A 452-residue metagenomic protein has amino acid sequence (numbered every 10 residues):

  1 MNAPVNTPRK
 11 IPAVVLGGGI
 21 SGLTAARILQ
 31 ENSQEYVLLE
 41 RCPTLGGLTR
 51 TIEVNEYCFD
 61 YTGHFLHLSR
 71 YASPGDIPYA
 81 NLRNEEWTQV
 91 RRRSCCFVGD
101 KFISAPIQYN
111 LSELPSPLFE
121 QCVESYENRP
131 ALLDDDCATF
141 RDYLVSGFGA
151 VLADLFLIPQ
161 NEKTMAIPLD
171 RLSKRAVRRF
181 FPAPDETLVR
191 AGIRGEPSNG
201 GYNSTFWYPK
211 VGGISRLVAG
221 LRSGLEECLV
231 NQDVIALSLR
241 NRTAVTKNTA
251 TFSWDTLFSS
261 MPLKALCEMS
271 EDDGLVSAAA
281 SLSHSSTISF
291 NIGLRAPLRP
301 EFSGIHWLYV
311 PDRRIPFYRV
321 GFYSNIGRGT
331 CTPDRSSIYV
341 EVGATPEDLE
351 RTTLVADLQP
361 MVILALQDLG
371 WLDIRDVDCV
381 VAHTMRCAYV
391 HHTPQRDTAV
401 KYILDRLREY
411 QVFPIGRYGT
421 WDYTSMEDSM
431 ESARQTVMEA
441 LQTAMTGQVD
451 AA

Functional and structural regions predicted by a protein language model:
A3-P8, T51, P106-I107, G304 (+1 more regions): Conserved flavin/dinucleotide-binding core of flavoenzymes
I11-L38: N-terminal Rossmann-like FAD-binding beta1-loop-alpha1 element of flavoenzymes
G17, Q89-R91, V230-D233, S238 (+1 more regions): Short loop/edge segments at beta-strand edges and connector loops that shape dinucleotide/nucleotide cofactor-binding
S21, T44, K264: Conserved Rossmann-like nucleotide-cofactor binding loop
Q30-E53: Glycine-rich FAD pyrophosphate-binding loop
N55-L132, R179: Dinucleotide-binding Rossmann-like beta1-alpha1 core, especially the glycine-rich loop that anchors the ADP
P117-T243, S253, S260: Active-site/ligand-binding neighborhood in enzyme catalytic cores
I235-R351, L364-G370, V449: Mid-domain catalytic core of redox enzymes that form a hydrophobic substrate pocket/lid adjacent to a catalytic redox
